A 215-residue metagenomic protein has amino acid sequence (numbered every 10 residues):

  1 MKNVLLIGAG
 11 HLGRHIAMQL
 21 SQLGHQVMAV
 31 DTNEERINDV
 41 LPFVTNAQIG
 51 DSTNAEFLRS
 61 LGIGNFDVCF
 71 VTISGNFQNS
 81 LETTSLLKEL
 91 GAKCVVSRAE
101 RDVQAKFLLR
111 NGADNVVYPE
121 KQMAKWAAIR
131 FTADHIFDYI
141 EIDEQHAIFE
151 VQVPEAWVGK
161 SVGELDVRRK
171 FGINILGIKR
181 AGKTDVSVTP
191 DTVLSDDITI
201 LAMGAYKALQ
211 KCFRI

Functional and structural regions predicted by a protein language model:
M1-I215: Cytosolic regulatory regions of ion transport systems
